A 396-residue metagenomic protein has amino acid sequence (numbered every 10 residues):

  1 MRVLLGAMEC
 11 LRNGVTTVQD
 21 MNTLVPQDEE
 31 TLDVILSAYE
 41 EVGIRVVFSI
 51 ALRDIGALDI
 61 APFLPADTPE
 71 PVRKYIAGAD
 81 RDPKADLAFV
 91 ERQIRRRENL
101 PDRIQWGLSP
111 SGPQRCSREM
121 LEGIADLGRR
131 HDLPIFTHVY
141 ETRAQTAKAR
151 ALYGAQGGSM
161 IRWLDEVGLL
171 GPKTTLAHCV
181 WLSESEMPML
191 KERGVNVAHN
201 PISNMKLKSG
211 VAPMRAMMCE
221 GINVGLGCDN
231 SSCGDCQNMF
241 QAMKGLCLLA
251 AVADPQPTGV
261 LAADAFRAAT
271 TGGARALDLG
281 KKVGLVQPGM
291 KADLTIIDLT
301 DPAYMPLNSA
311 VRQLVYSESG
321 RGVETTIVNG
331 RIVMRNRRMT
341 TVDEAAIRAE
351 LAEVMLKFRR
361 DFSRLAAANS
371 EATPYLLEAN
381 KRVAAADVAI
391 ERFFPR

Functional and structural regions predicted by a protein language model:
M1-R45, A85-P101, A352-R360: Alpha-helical scaffold segments that flank or form the walls of functional sites
G14, Y39, L108, H138 (+10 more regions): Divalent metal-coordination and catalytic microenvironments
E30-C179: Metal-coordinating catalytic core of metallo-dependent amide/deamination hydrolases
L32, L58-P62, R143-A155, E184-K191 (+3 more regions): Histidine/acidic-residue-rich catalytic or RNA/ligand-binding cores of hydrolases and nuclease-related proteins
E141, P201-M205, N230-S232: Short, acidic/turn-prone active-site loops that include or flank metal/cofactor- and phosphate-binding residues
E166-K173, R215-D301, S317-S319: His/Asp/Glu-enriched, well-ordered alpha-helical/loop segment that forms or immediately abuts the divalent-metal
T174-S183, N200-N204: Catalytic beta/alpha-barrel core
T270-R396: Active-site microenvironment of metallo-dependent hydrolases
